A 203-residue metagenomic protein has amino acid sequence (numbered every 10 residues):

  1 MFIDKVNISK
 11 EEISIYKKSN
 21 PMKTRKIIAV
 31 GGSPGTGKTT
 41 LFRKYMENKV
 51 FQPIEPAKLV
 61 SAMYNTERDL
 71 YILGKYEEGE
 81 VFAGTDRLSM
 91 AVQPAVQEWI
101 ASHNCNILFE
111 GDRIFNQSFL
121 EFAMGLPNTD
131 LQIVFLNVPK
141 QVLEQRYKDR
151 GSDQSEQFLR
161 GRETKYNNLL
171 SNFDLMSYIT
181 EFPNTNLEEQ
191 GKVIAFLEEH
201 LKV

Functional and structural regions predicted by a protein language model:
F2-K5, K10-S14, S171-V203: NTP-dependent small-molecule kinase module
V30: Hydrophobic anchor at the beta1->P-loop junction of P-loop NTPases
P34: The conserved Walker
G37: Conserved glycine(s) of the Walker
T40-F51: A conserved segment at the C-terminal end of the G1
F51-N65, L73: Short beta-strand-centered segment that lines the nucleotide-binding/catalytic pocket of NTP-utilizing
T66-R113: Conserved nucleotide-sensing/catalytic segment adjacent to the nucleotide-binding pocket in NTP-handling enzymes
G111, N128-Y147: Conserved phosphate-donor/acceptor-positioning beta-strand/loop module used by diverse small-molecule
